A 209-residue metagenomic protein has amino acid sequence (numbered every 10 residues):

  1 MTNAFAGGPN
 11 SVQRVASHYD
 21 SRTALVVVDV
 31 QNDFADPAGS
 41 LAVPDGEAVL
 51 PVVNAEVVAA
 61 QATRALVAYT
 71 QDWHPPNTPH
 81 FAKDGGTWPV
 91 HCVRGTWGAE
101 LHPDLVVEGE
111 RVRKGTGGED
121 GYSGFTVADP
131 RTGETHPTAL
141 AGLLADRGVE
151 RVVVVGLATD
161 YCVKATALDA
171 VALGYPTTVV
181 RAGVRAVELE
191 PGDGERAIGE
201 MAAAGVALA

Functional and structural regions predicted by a protein language model:
T2-G118, D146, E150, Y175-T178 (+1 more regions): Active-site acidic carboxylates
V53, P137, V163: Aromatic/hydrophobic pocket-lining residues that form the small-molecule binding cavity in soluble enzyme cores
P89, V93, W97, T132 (+2 more regions): Alpha-helix N-cap/loop-to-helix boundary motif
V106-L144: Histidine/lysine/aspartate-rich catalytic loop segments that bind and position anionic ligands
G133, G156-V163, E190, G194: Short amphipathic alpha-helix initiation/capping segments at coil-to-helix junctions
V149-A165, V179-R181: Glycine-rich anion-binding loop/nest that anchors nucleotide
V163-L173: Short Gly/Thr/Asp-enriched flexible loops that form oxyanion-binding sites at enzyme active sites
